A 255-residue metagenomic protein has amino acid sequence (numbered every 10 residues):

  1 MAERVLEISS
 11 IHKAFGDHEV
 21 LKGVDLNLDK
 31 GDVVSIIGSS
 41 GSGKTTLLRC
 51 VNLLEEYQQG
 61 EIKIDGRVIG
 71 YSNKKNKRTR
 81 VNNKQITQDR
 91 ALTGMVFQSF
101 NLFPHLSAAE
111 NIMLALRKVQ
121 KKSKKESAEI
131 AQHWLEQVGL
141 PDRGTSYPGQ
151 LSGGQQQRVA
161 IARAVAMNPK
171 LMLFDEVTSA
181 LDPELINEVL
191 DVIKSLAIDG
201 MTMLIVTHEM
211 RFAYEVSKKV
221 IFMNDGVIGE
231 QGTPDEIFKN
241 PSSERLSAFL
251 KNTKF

Functional and structural regions predicted by a protein language model:
G60-K74: Conserved ABC transporter NBD signature motif
L106-L114: Short coil-to-helix segment of the ABC ATPase nucleotide-binding domain corresponding to the Q-loop/switch region
Y147-L151, Q155: Conserved ABC ATPase signature
A166-K170: A short, proline-enriched helix->beta-strand linker immediately N-terminal to the Walker B motif in ABC-type P-loop
Q231-G232: ABC ATPase "signature
